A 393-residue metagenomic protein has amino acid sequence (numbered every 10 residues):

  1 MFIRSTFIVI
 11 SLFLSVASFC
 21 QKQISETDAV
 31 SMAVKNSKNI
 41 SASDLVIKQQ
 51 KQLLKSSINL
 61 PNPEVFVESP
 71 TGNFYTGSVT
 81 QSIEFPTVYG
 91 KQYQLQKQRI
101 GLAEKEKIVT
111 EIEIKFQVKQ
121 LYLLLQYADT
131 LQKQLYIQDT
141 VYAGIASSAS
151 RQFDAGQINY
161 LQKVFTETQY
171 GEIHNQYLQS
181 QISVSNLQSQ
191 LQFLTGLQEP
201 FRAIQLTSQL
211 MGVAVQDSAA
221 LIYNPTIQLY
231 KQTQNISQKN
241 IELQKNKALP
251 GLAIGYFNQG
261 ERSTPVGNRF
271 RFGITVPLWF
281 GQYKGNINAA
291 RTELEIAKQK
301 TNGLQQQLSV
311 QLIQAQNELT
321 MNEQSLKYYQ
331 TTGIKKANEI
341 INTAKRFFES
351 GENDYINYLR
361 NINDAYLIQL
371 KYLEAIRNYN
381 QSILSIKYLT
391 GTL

Functional and structural regions predicted by a protein language model:
M1-F7: Bacterial N-terminal signal peptides that target proteins for export
S15-V16: N-terminal signal peptide c-region/cleavage motif recognized by signal peptidases
F19-E64, I83-E84, K91, Q157-L161 (+4 more regions): Bacterial Sec-pathway N-terminal export signals of envelope proteins
T27-V30, E199, K371-L393: Acidic, low-complexity, intrinsically disordered peripheral segments
S31-F85, L221-N288, T292-K298, V310 (+2 more regions): A small-residue-enriched
S43, I47-L54, T110, I114-L135 (+5 more regions): Amphipathic alpha-helical coiled-coil segments
Q94-K97, Y160-G171, Y355-N363: Short, charged, amphipathic alpha-helical segments
K107, E113-P225, A315-E318, N322: Periplasmic alpha-helical coiled-coil/stalk elements that build and connect Gram-negative outer-membrane
